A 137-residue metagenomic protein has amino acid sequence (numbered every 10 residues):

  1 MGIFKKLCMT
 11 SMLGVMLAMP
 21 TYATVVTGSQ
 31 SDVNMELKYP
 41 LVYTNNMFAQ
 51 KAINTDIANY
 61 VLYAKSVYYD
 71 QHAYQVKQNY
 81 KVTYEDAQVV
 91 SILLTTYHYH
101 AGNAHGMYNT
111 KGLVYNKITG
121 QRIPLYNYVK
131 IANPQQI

Functional and structural regions predicted by a protein language model:
M1-A23: Sec-dependent N-terminal signal peptides of Gram-positive bacterial secreted proteins and lipoproteins
T21-I137: Compositionally biased intrinsically disordered regions enriched in Thr/Gly
